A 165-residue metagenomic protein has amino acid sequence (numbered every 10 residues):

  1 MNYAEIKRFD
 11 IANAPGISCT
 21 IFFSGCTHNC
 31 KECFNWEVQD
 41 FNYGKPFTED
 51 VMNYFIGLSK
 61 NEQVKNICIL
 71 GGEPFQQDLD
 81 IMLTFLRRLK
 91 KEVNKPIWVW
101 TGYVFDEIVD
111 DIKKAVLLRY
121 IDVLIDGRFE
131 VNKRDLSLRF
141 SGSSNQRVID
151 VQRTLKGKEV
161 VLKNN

Functional and structural regions predicted by a protein language model:
M1-F22, N35-F41, V160, N165: N-terminal [4Fe-4S]-dependent radical SAM core
N2-A4, I17, N35-V99, Y103-I112 (+1 more regions): Conserved Radical SAM active-site core
S18-C33, E73: Cysteine-centered iron-sulfur cluster-binding motifs in ferredoxin-type domains/subunits of redox enzymes
K60-I69, V93-P96, I125-V131, L155-N165: Conserved C-terminal portion of the radical SAM core fold that forms the substrate/S-adenosylmethionine-binding
Q77-L86, R134-N165: P-loop/Walker A phosphate-binding loop and immediately adjacent motor/lid segment at beta-alpha junctions
V104-D106, F129-N132: Short Gly/Pro-enriched loop/turn and capping motifs at secondary-structure junctions
D122: Receiver (REC) domain switch/active-site residues of two-component response regulators
